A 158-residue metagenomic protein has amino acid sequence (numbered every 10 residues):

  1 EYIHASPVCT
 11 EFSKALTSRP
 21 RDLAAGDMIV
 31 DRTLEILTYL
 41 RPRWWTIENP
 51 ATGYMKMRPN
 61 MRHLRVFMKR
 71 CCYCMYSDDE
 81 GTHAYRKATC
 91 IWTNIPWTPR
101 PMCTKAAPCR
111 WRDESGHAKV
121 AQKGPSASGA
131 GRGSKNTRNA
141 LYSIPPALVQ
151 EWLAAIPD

Functional and structural regions predicted by a protein language model:
Y2, C9-D158: Class I S-adenosyl-L-methionine
